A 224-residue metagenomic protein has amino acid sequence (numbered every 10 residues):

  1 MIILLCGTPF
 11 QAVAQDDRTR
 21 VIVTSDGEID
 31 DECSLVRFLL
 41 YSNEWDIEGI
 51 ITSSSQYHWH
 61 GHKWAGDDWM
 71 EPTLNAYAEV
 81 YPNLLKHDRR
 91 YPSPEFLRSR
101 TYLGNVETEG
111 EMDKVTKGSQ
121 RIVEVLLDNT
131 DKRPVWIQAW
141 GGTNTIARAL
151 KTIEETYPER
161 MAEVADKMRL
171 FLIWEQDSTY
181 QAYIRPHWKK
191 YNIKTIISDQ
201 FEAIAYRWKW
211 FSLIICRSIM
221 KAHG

Functional and structural regions predicted by a protein language model:
M1-Q15: Bacterial Sec-dependent N-terminal signal peptides
V13-G224: N-terminal acidic, glycine/proline-rich low-complexity segments
